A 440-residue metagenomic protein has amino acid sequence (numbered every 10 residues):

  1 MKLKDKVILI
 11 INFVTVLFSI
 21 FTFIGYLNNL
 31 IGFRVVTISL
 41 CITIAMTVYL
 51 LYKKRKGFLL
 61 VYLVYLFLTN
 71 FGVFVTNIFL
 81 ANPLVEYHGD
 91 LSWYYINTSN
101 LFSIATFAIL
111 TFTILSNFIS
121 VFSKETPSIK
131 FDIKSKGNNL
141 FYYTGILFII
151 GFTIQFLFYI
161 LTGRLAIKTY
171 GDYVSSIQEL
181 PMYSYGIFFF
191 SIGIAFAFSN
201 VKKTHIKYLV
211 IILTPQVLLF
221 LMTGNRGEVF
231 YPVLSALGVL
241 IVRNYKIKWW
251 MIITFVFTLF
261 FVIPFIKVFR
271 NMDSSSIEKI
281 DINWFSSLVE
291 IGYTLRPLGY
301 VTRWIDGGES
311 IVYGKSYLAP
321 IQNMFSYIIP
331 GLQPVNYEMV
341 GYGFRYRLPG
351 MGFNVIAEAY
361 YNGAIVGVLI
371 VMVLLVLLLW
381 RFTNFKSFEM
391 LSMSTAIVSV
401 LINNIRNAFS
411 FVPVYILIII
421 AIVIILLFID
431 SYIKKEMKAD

Functional and structural regions predicted by a protein language model:
M1-F122, L213-Q216, P232-V262, S410-F428 (+1 more regions): N-terminal "leader" segments that precede or initiate the main folded domain
L27-R34, L84-Y95, S116-R243, F260-S274 (+2 more regions): Membrane-embedded catalytic interface detector for glycan/lipid assembly enzymes
T43-Y49, F190-V201, I370-N384, E436-M437: Hydrophobic, aromatic-rich transmembrane alpha-helices and their immediate juxtamembrane boundary segments
G57-V73, T144-Q155, V256-F265, G314 (+1 more regions): Hydrophobic alpha-helical membrane-insertion segments
S99-F112, E179-S191, R296-R303: Hydrophobic alpha-helical transmembrane segments
Y170-I177, V262-V376: Small-residue-enriched transmembrane helix-hairpin modules in multi-pass membrane proteins
L209-I211, F230, I252-T254, L369-I370 (+1 more regions): Hydrophobic alpha-helical transmembrane segments
L348-D440: Hydrophobic alpha-helical segments
